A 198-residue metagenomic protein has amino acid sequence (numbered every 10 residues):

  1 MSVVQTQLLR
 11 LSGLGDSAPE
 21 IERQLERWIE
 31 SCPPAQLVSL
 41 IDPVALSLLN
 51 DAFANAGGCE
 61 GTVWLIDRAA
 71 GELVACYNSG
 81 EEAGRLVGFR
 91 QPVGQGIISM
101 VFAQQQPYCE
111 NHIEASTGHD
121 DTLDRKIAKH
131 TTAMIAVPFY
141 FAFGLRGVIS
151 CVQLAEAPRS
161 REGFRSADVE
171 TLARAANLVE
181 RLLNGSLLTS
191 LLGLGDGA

Functional and structural regions predicted by a protein language model:
M1-P43, G185-A198: Signal-transmission linkers at sensory-effector interfaces
S2-T6, Q153-A175, L182-L191, A198: Regulatory loop-to-helix N-cap segments in sensory/regulatory domains that couple ligand/signal detection
Q24-V63, I97, A175: Amphipathic alpha-helical coiled-coil segments that mediate homodimerization and allosteric signal transmission
N50, T62-F89: GAF sensory/regulatory domain recognition with acknowledged cross-activation on helical regulatory dimers
A69, Y140-L145, L154, S186: Flexible loop/coil segments at beta-strand boundaries within sensory signal-transduction domains
A83-G84, N111-A133, P158: Signal-transducing coupling segments at domain and membrane junctions
G84-Y108: Acidic/proline- and glycine-rich, intrinsically disordered low-complexity segments that serve as regulatory linkers
T132-F141: A short, aliphatic-rich beta-strand micro-motif
